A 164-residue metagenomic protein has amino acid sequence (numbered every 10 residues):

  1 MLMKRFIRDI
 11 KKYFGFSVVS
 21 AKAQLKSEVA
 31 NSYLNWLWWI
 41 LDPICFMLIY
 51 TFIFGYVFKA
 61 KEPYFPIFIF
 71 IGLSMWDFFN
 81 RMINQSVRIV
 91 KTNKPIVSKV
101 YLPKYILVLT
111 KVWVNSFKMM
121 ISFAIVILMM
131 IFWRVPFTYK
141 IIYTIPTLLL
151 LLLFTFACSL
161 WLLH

Functional and structural regions predicted by a protein language model:
M1-H164: Hydrophobic transmembrane alpha-helices and immediately adjacent juxtamembrane helices of multi-pass inner-membrane
